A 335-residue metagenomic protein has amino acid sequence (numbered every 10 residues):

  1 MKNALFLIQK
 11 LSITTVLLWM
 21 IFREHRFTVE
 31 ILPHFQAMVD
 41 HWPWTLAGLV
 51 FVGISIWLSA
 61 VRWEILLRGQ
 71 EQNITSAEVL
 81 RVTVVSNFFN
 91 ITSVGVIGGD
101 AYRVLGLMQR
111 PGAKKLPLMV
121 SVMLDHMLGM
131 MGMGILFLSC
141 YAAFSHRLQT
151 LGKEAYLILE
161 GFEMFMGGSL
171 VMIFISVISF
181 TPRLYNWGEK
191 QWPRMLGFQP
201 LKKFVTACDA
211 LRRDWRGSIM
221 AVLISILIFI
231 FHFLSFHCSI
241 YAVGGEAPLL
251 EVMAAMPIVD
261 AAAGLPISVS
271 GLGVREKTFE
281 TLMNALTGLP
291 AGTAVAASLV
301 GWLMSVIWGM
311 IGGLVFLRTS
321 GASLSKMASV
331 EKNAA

Functional and structural regions predicted by a protein language model:
M1-V84, A143, L148-G264, L289 (+2 more regions): Predominantly cytoplasmic-facing regulatory/coupling regions of multi-pass membrane proteins
W57-R62, G95-V104, L250, G264-F279: Transmembrane helix boundary and interhelical junction motifs in multipass membrane proteins
S76-L105, Q109-R110, P117, A263 (+1 more regions): Hydrophobic alpha-helical transmembrane segments of multi-pass membrane transport proteins
A77-R81, G99-D100, P111-H126, L289-V300: Membrane-interface alpha-helices at helix entry/exit sites of multi-pass transporters
N87-I97, K114, H126-L138: Mid-bilayer segments of alpha-helical transmembrane spans in multi-pass integral membrane proteins that mediate
T92, M127, M131, L227 (+7 more regions): Residues within alpha-helical transmembrane segments of multi-pass membrane proteins, especially transporters, ion
P266-S270, K277-W302: Hydrophobic alpha-helical transmembrane segments in multi-pass integral membrane proteins
